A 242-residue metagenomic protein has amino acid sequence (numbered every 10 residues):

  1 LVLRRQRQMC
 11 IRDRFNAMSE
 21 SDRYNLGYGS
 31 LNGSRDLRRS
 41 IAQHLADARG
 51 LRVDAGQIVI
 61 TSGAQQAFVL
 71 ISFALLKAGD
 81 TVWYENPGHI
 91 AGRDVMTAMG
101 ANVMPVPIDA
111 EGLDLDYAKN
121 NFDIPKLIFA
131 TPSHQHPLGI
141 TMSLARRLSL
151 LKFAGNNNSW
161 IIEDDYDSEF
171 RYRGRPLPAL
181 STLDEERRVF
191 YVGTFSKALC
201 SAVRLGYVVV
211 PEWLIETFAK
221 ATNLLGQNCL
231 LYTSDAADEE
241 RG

Functional and structural regions predicted by a protein language model:
L1-R7, I11, Y232, A236-G242: Single conserved hydrophobic/aromatic residue that forms the stacking wall/gate of nucleotide- or nucleobase-binding
R4, D13-N158, S168-F170, R175-F190: Conserved core of the PLP fold type I
Q6-Q8, R173-G174, A202-R204: Short aromatic-enriched loop/helix-cap "lid" or pocket-rim segments at secondary-structure transitions that line
V106-I108, L113, F195, L199 (+1 more regions): Hydrophobic pocket-lining residues within nucleotide cofactor-binding pockets
V189-D235: PLP-dependent aminotransferase class I/II
